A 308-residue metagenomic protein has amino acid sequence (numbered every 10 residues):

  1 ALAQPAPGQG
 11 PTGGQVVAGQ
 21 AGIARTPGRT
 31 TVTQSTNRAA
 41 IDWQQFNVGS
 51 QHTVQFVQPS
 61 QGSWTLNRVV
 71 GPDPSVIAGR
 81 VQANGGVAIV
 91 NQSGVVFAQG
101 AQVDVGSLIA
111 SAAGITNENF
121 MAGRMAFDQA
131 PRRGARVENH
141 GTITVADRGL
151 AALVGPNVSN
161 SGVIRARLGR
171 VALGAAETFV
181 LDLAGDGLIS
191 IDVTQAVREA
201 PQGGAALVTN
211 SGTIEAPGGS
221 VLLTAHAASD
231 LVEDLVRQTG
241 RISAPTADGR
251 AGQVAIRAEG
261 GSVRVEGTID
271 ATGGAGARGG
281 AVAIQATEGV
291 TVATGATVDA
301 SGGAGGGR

Functional and structural regions predicted by a protein language model:
A1-R308: Extracellular and secretory-pathway beta-repeat/beta-biased strand scaffolds
